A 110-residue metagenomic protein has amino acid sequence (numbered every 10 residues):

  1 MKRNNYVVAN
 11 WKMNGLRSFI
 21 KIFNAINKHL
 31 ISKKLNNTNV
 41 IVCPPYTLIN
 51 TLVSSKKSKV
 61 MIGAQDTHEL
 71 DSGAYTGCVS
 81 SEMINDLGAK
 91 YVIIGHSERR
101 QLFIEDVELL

Functional and structural regions predicted by a protein language model:
M1-L110: Active-site loop-to-helix "anion-binding N-cap" substructures in soluble metabolic enzymes
